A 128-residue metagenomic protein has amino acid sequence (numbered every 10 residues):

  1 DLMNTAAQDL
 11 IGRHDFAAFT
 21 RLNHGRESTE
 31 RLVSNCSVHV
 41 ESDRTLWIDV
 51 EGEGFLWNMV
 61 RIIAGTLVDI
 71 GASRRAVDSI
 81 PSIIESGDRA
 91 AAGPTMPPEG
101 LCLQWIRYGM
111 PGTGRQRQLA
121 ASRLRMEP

Functional and structural regions predicted by a protein language model:
D1-P128: Structured-RNA-binding interfaces characteristic of tRNA pseudouridine synthases
